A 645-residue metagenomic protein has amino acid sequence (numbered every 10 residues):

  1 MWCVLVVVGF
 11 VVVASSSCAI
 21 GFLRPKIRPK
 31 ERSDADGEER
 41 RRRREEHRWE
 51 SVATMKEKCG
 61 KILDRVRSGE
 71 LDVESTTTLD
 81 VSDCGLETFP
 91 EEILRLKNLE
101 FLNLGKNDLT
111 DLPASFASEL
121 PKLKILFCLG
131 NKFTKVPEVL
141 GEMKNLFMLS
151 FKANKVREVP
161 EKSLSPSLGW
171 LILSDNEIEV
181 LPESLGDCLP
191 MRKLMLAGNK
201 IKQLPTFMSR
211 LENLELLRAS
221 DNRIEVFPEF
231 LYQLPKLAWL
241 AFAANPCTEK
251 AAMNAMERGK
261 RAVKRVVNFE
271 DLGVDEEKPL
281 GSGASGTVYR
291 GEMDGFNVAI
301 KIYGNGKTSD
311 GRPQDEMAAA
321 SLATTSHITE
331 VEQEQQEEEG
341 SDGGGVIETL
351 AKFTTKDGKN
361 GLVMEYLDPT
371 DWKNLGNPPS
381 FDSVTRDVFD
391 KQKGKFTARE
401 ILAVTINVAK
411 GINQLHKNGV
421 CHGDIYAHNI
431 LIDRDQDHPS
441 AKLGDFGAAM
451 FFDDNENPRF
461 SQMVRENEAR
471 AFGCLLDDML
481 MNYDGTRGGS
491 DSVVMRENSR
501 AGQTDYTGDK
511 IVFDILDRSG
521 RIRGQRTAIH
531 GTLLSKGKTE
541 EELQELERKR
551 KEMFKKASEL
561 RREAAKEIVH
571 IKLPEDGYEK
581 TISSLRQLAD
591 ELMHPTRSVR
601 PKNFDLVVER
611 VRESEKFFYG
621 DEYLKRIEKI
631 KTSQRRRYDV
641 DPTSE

Functional and structural regions predicted by a protein language model:
V11-L96, E100-A114, S118-G130, T134-E138 (+2 more regions): The feature captures the LRR N-terminal capping module
E277-G283, V288: Protein kinase glycine-rich loop
E292-S321: ATP-binding glycine-rich loop module of kinase domains
E348-N360: Short beta-strand micro-motifs within the conserved protein kinase catalytic domain, predominantly in the N-lobe
D357-D371: Conserved short submotifs of the Hanks-type protein kinase catalytic core that shape the nucleotide-binding pocket
V404-T405: Activation segment signature within eukaryotic-like protein kinase domains
H416-D433: Catalytic-loop of the protein kinase fold
K442, G447-D514, G524: C-lobe/activation-segment region of protein kinase-like
